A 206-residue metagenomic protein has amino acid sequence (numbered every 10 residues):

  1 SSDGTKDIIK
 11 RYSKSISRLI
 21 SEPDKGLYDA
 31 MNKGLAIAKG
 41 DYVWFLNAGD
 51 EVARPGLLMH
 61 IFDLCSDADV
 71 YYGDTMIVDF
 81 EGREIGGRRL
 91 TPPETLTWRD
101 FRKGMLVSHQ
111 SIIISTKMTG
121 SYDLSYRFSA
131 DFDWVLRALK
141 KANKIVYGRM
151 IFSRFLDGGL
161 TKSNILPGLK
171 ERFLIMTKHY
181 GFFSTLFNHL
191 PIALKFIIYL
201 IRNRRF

Functional and structural regions predicted by a protein language model:
S1-D7, N47: A conserved acidic beta->alpha catalytic loop
T5, M31, R54-H60, E81-G82 (+2 more regions): Acidic donor-diphosphate engagement hotspot in glycosyltransferases and nucleotidyltransferases that stabilizes
I8, S21-A38: Glycine-rich, basic loop-to-helix element that forms the pyrophosphate-binding segment of sugar-nucleotide handling
L27, L46, E51-L57, I77 (+3 more regions): Hydrophobic/aromatic residue at the end of a short beta strand that borders the catalytic acidic motif
V43: Short aromatic/hydrophobic "clamp" motif used to bind/position activated sugar donors
E51, P55-I85: Conserved donor NDP-sugar-binding/catalytic core segment of glycosyltransferases
G87-E171: Conserved nucleotide-sugar donor-binding catalytic segment
T177-F206: Membrane-proximal basic amphipathic "stem/tether" segments
